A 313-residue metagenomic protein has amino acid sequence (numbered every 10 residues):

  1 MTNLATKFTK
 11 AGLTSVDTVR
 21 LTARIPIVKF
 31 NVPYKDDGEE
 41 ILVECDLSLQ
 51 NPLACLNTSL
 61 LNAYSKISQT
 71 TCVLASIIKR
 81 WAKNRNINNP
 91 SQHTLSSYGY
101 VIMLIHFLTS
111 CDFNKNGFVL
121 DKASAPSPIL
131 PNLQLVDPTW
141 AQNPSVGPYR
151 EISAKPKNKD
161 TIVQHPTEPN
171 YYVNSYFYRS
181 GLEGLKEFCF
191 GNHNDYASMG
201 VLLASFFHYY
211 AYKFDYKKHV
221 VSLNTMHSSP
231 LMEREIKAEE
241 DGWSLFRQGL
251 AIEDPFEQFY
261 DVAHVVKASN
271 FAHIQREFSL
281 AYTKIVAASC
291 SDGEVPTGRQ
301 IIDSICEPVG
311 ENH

Functional and structural regions predicted by a protein language model:
T2-C55, V73, N84: Conserved catalytic core of two-metal-ion nucleotidyltransferases
T6-L13, P33, P52, K83-I87 (+4 more regions): Short amphipathic alpha-helices and their capping/turn residues within compact interaction modules
F8-T14, R20-I25, E40-E44, Q69 (+9 more regions): Eukaryote-biased feature marking scaffold/signaling PDZ-domain proteins and nuclear chromatin regulators
V28, I78, L104: A residue-level signal for conserved active-site and pocket-lining positions in enzyme catalytic cores
N31, S59-N62, V119: Short coil/turn segments at secondary-structure boundaries
L56-S97: Basic, alpha-helical interaction scaffolds
L95-S110: P-loop NTPase catalytic cores that bind/hydrolyze ATP
H106-H313: Pol beta-like nucleotidyltransferase catalytic core
